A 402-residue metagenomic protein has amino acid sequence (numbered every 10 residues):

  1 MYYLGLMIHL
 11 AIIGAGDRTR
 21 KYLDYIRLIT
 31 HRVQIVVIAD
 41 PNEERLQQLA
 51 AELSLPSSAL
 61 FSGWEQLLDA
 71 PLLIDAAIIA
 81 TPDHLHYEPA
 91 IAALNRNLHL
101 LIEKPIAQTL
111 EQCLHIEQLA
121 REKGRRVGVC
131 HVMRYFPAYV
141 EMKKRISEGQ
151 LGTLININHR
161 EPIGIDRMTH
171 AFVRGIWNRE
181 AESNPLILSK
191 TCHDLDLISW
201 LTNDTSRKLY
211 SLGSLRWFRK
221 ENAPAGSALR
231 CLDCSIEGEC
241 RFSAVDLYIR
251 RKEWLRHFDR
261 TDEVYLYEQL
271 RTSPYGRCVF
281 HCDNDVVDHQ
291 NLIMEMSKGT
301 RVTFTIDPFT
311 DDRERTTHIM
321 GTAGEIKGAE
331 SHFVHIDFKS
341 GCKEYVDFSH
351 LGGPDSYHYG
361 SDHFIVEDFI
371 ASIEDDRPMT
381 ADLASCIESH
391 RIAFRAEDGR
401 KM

Functional and structural regions predicted by a protein language model:
Y2-L55: N-terminal Rossmann-like dinucleotide-binding module
Y2-Y3, A76-I78, E295-K298, K327-A329 (+3 more regions): C-terminal helix-rich "cap/oligomerization" subdomain common to oxidoreductases
G16, L53-L119: Beta-loop-alpha module in the N-terminal Rossmann-like domain of NAD(P)-dependent dehydrogenases, especially those
I102, V127-V129, N158, G328: Hydrophobic residues in well-ordered beta-strands that form the structural core
H115-V132, G152-N156: Rossmann-fold dehydrogenase core element
M133-G276: Predominantly a Rossmann-like dinucleotide-binding segment in NAD(P)-dependent oxidoreductases
G213, R219-H363: NAD(P)-dinucleotide binding in Rossmann-like oxidoreductases
